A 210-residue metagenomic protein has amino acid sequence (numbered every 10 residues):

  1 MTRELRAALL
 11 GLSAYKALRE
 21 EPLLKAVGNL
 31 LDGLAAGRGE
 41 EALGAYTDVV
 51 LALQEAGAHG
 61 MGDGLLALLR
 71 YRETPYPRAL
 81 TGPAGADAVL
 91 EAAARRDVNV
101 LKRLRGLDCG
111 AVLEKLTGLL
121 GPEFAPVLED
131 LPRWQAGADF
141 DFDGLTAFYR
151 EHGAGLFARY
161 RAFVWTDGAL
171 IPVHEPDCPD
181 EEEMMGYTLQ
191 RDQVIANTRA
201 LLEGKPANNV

Functional and structural regions predicted by a protein language model:
M1-M185, L189: AAA+ P-loop ATPase mechanoenzymes
R161, N208-V210: Structural beta-strand/beta-sheet cores of well-ordered domains, especially the beta-sheet scaffolds that support
V173-H174, A200-N208: Phosphate-binding P-loop
T188-G204: Pre-Walker A adenine-sensing motif
